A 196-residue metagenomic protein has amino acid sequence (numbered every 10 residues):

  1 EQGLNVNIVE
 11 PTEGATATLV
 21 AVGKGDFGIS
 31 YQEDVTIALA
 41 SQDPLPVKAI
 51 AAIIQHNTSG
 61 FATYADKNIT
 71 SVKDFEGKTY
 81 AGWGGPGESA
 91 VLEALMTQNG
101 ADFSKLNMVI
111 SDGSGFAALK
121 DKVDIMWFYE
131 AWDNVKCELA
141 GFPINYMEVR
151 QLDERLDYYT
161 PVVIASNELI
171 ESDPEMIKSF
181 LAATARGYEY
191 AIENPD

Functional and structural regions predicted by a protein language model:
E1-D112, F116-A131, E148, L156-D157: Short, glycine-/small- and polar/acidic-enriched structural segments that line small-molecule recognition paths
S114-A117, D121-D196: Pocket-lining segment of extracytoplasmic ligand-binding domains
